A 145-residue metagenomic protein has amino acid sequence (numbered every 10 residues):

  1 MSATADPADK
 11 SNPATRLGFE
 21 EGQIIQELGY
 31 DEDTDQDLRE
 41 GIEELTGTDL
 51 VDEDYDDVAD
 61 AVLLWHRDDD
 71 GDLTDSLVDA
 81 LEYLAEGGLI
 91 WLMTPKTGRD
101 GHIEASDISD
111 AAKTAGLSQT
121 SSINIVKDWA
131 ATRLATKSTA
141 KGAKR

Functional and structural regions predicted by a protein language model:
M1-R145: S-adenosyl-L-methionine-dependent methyltransferase catalytic core, i.e., the SAM/SAH-binding region
